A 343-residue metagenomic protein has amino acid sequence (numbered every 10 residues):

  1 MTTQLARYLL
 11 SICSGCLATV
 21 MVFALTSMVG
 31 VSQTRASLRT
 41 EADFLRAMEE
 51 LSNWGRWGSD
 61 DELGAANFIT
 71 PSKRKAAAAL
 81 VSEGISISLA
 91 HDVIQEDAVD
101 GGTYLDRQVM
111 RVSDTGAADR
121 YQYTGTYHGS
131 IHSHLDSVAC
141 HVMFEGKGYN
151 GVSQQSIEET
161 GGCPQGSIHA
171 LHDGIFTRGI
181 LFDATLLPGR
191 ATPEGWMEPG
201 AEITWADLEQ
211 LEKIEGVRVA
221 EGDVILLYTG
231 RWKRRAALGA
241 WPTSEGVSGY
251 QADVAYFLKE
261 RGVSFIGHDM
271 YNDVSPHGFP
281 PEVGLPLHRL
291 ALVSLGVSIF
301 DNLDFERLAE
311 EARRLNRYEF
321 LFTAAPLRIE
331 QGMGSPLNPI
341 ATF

Functional and structural regions predicted by a protein language model:
M1-C13: N-terminal secretory signal peptides that target proteins for export/translocation
M1-T2, A18, L25, Q33: Intrinsically disordered/low-complexity terminal segments and short unstructured peptides
Q4-L5, M21, F322: Serine/threonine-rich, low-complexity intrinsically disordered segments
L9-I12, G30, A139: Intrinsically disordered, low-complexity segments enriched in polar/charged small residues
S11-S27: Bacterial N-terminal signal peptides
S32-F343: Active-/binding-site microenvironments in catalytic and ligand-binding cores
